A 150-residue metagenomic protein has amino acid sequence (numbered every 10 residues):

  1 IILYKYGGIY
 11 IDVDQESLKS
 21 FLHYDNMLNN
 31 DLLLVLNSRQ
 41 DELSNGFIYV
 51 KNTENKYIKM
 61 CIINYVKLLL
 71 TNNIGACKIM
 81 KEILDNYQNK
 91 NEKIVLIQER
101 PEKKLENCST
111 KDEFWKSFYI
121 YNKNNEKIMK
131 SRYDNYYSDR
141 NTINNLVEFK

Functional and structural regions predicted by a protein language model:
I1-I11: A conserved donor-nucleotide-binding helix/loop in the catalytic core of Leloir-type glycosyltransferases
I11-K150: Glycosyltransferase-associated regions of secretory-pathway enzymes, highlighting luminal stem/catalytic domains
